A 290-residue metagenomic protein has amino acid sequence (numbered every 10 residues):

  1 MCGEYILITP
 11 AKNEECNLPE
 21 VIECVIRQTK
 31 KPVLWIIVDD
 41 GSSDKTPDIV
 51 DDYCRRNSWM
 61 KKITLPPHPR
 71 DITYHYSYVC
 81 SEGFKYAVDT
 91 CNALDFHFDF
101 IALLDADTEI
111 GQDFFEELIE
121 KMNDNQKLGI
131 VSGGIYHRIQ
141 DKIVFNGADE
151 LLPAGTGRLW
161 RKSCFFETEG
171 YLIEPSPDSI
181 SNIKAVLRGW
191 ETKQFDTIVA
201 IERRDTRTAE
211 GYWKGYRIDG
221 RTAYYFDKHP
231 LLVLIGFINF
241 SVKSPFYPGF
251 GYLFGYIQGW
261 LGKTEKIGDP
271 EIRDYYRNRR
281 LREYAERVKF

Functional and structural regions predicted by a protein language model:
M1-R27: N-proximal low-complexity "stem/linker" segments adjacent to membrane-targeting elements
E23-P69: Acidic donor-binding segment of Leloir-type glycosyltransferases
S58-F98: Active-site-proximal specificity loops/subdomain of glycosyltransferases
P69, E109-F145: Conserved donor NDP-sugar-binding/catalytic core segment of glycosyltransferases
L94-E109: Short beta-strand-to-loop acidic/aromatic patch adjacent to the donor-nucleotide binding site
A154-E169: Conserved nucleotide-sugar donor-binding and metal-coordinating catalytic region shared by glycosyltransferases
Y171-F237: Catalytic donor/gating beta->alpha subdomain of glycosyltransferases that bind UDP-sugars
G215-F290: Non-catalytic, C-terminal membrane-associated alpha-helical segments of glycosyltransferases
